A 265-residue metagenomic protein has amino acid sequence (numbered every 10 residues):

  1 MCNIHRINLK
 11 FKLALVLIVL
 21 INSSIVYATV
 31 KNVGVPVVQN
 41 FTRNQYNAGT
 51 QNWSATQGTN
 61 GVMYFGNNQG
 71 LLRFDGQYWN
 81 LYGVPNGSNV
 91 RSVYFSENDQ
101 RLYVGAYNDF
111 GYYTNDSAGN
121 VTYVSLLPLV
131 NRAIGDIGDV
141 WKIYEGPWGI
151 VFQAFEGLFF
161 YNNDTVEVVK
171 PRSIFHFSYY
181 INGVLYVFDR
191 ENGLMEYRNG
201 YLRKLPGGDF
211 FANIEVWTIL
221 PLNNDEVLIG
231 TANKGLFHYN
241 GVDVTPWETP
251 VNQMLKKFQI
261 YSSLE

Functional and structural regions predicted by a protein language model:
M1-E265: Carboxylate-rich, polar loop motifs that coordinate divalent cations or form catalytic acidic clusters
